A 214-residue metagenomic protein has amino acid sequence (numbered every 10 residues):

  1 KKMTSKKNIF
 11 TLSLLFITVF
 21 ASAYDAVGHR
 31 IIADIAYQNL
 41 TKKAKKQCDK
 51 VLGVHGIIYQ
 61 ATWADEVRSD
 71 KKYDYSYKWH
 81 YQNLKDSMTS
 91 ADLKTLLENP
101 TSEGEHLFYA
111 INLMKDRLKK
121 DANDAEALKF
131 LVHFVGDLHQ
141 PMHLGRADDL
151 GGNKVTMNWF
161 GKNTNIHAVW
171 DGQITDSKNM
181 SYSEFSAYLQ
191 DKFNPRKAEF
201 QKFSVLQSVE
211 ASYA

Functional and structural regions predicted by a protein language model:
K2-F10: Bacterial N-terminal signal peptides that target proteins for export
N8, S22-A23: A composition-driven signal for long, intrinsically disordered, charge-rich low-complexity tracts
T18-F20: N-terminal signal peptide c-region/cleavage motif recognized by signal peptidases
A23-F134, P141, R146-A214: N-terminal, motif-rich segments that launch catalysis or mediate targeting to/interaction with membranes, typified by
